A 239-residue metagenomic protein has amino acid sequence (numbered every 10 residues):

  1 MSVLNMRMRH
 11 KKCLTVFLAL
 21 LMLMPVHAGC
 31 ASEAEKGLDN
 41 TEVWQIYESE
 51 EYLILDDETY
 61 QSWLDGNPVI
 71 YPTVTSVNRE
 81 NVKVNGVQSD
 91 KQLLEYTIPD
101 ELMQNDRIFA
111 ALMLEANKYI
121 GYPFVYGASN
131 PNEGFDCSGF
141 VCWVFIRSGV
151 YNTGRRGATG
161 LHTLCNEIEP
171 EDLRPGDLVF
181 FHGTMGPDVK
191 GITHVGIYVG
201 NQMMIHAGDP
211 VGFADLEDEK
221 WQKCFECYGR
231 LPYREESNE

Functional and structural regions predicted by a protein language model:
M1-R9: N-terminal secretory signal peptides that target proteins for export/translocation
R9-S32: Sec-dependent N-terminal signal peptides of Gram-positive bacterial secreted proteins and lipoproteins
A28-D65, I70, A158, E167-P170 (+2 more regions): Aromatic- and glycine-rich peptidoglycan recognition patches
S49-E51, L55-D100: Non-catalytic propeptide/linker segments at domain boundaries
Q92-K118, Y126-G139, W143: Extracytoplasmic/periplasmic cell wall- or extracellular glycan-interacting regions that localize and scaffold envelope
Y122-P175, G186: Catalytic cysteine-centered active-site loop
